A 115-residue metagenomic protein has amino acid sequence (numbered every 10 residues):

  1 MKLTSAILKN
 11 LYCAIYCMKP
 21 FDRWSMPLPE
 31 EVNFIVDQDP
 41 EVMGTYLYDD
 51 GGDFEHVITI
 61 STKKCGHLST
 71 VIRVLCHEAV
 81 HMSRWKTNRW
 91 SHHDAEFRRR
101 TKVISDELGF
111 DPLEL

Functional and structural regions predicted by a protein language model:
M1-R73, M82-L115: Active-site-proximal or metal-binding-adjacent scaffold patches in catalytic folds
E78: Walker B catalytic acidic pair
